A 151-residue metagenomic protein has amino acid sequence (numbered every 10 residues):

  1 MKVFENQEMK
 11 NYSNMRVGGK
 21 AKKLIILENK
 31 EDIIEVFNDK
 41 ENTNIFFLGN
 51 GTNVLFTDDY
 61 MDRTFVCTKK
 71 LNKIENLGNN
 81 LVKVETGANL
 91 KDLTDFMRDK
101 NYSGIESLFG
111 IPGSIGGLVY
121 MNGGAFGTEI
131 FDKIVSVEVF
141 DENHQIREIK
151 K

Functional and structural regions predicted by a protein language model:
M1-I115: Anion-binding (especially nucleotide phosphate/pyrophosphate-binding) glycine-rich loop and adjoining beta-alpha core
E106-L108, G117-K151: FAD-binding subdomain of flavoenzyme oxidoreductases
